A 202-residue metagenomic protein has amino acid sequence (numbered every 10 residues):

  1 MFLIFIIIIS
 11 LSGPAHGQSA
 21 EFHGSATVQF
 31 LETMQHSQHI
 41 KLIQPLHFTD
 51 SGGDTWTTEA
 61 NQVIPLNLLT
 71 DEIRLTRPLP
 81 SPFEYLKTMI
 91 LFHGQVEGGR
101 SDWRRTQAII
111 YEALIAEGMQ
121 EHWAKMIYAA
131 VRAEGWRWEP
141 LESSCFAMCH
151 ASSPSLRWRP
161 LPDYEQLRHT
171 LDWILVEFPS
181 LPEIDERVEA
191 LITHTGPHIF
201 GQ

Functional and structural regions predicted by a protein language model:
F2-S10: Bacterial N-terminal signal peptides
S12-P14: N-terminal signal peptide c-region/cleavage motif recognized by signal peptidases
G17-Q202: Extended terminal accessory/targeting regions
